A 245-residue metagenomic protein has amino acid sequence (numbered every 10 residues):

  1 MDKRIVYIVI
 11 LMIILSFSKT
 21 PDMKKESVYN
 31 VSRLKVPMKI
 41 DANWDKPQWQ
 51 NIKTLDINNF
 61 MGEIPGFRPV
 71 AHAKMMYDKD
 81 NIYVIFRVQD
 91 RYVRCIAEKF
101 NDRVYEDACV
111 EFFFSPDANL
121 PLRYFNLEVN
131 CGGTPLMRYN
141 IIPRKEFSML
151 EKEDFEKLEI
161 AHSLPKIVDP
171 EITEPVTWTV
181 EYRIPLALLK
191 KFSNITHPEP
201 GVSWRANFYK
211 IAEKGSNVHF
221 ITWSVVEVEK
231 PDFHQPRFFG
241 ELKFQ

Functional and structural regions predicted by a protein language model:
M1-I5: Positively charged n-region of N-terminal signal peptides that target proteins for export
V6-Y7, V129: Hydrophobic H-region at the start of alpha-helical membrane spans
Y7-S18: Hydrophobic h-region of N-terminal signal peptides that target proteins for export in Gram-negative bacteria
F17-Q245: Structural preference for beta-rich elements and adjacent junctions enriched in aromatics
